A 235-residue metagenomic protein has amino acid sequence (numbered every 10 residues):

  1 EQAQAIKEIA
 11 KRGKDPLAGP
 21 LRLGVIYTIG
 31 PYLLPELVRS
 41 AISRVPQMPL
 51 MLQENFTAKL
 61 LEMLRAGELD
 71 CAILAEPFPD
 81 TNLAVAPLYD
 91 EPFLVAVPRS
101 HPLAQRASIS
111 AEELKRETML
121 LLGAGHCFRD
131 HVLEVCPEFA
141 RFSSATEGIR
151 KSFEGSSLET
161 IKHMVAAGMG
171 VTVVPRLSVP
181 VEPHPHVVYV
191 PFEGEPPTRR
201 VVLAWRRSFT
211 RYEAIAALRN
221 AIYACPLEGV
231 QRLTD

Functional and structural regions predicted by a protein language model:
E1-A18, Y223-L227: Alpha-helical "hinge/linker" immediately C-terminal to small N-terminal DNA-binding modules
A5, S40, E62-M63, P87 (+2 more regions): Well-formed, non-transmembrane alpha-helical positions, independent of function
A18-T81, T146-E147, E154-L158: Central regulatory/effector-binding core of bacterial HTH transcription factors
L23, L52, I73, V85 (+6 more regions): Generic preference for hydrophobic
L33, L121, V187-Q231: A late-sequence structural motif
F56-L69, L74-A75, L121, G125-V190: Hydrophobic hinge/microswitch elements
D80-P87, E91-P92, R106, E113 (+1 more regions): Beta-alpha-beta core module
T118-S144, R211-N220, P226-D235: Secondary-structure junction motif
